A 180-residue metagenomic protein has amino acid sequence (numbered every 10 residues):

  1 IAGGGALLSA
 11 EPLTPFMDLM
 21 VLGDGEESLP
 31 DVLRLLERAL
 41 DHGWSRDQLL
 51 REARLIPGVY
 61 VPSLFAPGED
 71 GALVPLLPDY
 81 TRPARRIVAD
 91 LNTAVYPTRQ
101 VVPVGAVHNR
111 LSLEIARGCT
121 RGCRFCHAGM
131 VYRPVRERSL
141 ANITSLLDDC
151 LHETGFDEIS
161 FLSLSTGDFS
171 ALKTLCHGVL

Functional and structural regions predicted by a protein language model:
I1, A10-M17, L40-D41, A72-P75 (+7 more regions): Generic alpha-helix detector with strongest preference for long hydrophobic helices that associate with membranes
I1-L77: Glycine-rich beta-alpha loop elements in corrinoid/cobalamin-binding modules across cobalamin-dependent enzymes
S9-E11, L49, A84, V102-P103 (+1 more regions): Short, flexible, glycine/charge-rich loop motifs used to bind or transfer phosphoryl groups or to couple energy/partner
L19-G23, A39-H42, P78-Y80, Y132-P134 (+2 more regions): Short, low-complexity, polar/charged sequence segments that are solvent-exposed and flexible
L33, P83-V88, F161-L162: N-terminal start-of-chain detector that recognizes signal peptides and the immediate post-cleavage beginning
G58-A66, D70-R110: Ferredoxin-type iron-sulfur electron-transfer modules and their immediate structural context
A89-L180: Radical SAM [4Fe-4S] cluster-binding motif and immediate context
